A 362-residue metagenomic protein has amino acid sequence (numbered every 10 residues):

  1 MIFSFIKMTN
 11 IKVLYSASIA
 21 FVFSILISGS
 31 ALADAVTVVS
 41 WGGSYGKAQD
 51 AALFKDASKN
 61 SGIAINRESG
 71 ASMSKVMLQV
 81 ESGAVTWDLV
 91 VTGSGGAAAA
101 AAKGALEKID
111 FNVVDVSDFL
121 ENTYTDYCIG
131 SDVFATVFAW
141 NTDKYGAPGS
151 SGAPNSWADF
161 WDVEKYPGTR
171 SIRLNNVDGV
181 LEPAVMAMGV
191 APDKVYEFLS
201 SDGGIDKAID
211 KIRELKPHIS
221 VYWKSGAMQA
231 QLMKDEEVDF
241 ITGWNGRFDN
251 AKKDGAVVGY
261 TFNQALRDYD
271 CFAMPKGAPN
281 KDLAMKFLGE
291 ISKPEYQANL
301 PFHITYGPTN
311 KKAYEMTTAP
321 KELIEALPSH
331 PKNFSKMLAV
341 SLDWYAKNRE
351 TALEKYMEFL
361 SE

Functional and structural regions predicted by a protein language model:
I27-A33: Sec/Tat signal peptide C-region and signal peptidase I cleavage site
D34-A100, A230: Early extracytoplasmic/lumenal segment of secretory-pathway proteins
G43-A48, T86-W87, V91-M228: Extracytoplasmic ligand-binding site segments that recognize negatively charged/polar headgroups
A97-A99, F240-V257: A ligand-binding cleft/hinge motif common to bilobed small-molecule-binding domains
V116-F119, F134, D206-L215, K252-A278: Periplasmic-binding protein-like
A139-K144, V185-G189, Y269-K281, E290 (+2 more regions): A bilobed periplasmic-binding-protein/Venus flytrap-type ligand-binding module shared by bacterial periplasmic
K165-N176, E290-Y314: Periplasmic-binding protein-like
A298-E362: C-terminal capping/gating helix-and-loop segments adjacent to ligand/active sites or protein-protein/ligand interfaces
